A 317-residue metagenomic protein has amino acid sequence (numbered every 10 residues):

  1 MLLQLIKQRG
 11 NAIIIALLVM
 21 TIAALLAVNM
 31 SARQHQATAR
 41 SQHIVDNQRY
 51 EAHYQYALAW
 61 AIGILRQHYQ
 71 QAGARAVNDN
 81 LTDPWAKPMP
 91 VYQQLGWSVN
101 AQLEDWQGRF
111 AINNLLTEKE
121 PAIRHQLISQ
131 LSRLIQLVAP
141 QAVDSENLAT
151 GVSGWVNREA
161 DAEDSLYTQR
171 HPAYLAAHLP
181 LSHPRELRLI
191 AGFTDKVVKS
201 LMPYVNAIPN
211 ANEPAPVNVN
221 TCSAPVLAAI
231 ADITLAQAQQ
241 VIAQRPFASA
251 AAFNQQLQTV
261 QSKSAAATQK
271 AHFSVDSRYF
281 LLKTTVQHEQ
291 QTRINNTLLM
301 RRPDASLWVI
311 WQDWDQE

Functional and structural regions predicted by a protein language model:
L2-I6, N11-E317: Compositionally biased linear targeting/interaction segments
